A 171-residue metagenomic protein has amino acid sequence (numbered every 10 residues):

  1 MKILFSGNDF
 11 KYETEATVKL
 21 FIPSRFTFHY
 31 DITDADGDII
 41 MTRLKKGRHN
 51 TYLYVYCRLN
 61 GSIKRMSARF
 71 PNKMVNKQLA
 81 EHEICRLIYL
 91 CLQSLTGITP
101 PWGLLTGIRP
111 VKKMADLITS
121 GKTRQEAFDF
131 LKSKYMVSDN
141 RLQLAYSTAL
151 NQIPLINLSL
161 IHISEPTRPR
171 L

Functional and structural regions predicted by a protein language model:
M1-L160: Flexible, acidic/Gly-rich N-terminal and inter-domain linker regions that tether and position cofactor-handling modules
I161-L171: Single conserved hydrophobic/aromatic residue that forms the stacking wall/gate of nucleotide- or nucleobase-binding
